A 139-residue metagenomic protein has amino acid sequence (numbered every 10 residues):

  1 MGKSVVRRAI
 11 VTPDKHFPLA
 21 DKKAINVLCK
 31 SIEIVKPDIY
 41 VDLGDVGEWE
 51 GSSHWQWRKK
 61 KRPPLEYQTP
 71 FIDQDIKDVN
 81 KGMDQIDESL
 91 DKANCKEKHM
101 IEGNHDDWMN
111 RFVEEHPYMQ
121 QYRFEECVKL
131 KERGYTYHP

Functional and structural regions predicted by a protein language model:
M1-K22: Mobile, glycine- and charge-enriched loop segments and immediately flanking short secondary-structure elements within
P18-G134: Core catalytic region of metal-dependent phosphoesterases/phosphodiesterases, especially metallo-beta-lactamase-like
Y135-P139: Short, intrinsically disordered, charge-balanced linker/junction segments flanking boundaries in proteins
